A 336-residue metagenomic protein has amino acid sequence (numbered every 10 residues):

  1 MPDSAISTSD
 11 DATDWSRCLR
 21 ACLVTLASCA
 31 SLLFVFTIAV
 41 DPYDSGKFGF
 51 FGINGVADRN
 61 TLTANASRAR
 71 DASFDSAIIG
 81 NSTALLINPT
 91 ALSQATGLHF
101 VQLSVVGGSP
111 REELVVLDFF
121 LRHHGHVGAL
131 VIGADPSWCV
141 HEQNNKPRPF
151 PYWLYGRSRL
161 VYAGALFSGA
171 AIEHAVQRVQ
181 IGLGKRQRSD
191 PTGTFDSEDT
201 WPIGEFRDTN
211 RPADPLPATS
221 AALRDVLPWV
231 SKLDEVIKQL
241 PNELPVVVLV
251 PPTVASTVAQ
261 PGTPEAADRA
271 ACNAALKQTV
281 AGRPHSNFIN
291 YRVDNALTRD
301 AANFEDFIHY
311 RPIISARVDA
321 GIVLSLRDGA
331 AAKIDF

Functional and structural regions predicted by a protein language model:
M1-R17: N-terminal Lys/Arg-rich, disordered targeting/topogenic segments
R20-D41: Hydrophobic membrane-insertion alpha-helices, especially the h-region of bacterial N-terminal signal peptides
A39-L62: Alpha-helical transmembrane signal-anchor/signal-peptide segments
G55-T83: Short extracytoplasmic
I79, T83-A163: Membrane-embedded segments
G133-A134, Q143-E243, P251, F336: Secreted/periplasmic serine-hydrolase-like ester/acetyl group-modifying domain
Q239-P264: Active-site segments of SGNH/GDSL-like serine hydrolases that catalyze O-acetyl group transfer/hydrolysis on lipids
P264-F336: C-terminal regions of proteins
